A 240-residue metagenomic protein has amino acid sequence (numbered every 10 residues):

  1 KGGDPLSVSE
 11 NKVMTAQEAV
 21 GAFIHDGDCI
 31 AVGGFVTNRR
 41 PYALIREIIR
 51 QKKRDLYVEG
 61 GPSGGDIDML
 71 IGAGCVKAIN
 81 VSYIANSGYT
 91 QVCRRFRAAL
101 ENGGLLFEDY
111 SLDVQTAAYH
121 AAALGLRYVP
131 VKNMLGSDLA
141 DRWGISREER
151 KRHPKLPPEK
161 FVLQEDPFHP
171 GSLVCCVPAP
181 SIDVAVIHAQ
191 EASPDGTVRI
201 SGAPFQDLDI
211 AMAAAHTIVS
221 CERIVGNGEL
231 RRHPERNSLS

Functional and structural regions predicted by a protein language model:
K1-S240: Conserved alpha/beta enzyme-core scaffold
